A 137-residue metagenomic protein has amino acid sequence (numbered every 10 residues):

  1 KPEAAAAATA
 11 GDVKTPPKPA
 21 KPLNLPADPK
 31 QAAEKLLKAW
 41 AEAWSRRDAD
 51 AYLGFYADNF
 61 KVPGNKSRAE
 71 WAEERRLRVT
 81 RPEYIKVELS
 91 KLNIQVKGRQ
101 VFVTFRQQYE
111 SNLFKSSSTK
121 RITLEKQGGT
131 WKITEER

Functional and structural regions predicted by a protein language model:
P2-R46, D50, G54: Short, low-complexity N-terminal intrinsically disordered segments enriched in polar/charged residues
L23, F55-R68: A short gly/proline-enriched turn/hairpin at secondary-structure junctions
N24-A33, A41-W44, P63, N93 (+3 more regions): Extracytoplasmic/periplasmic, Sec-exported soluble proteins
W40, Y52-L53, F60, W71 (+2 more regions): Hydrophobic pocket/interface hotspot
N59, L89-N93, E135: Extracellular/lumenal ectodomain signal focusing on beta-strand-rich modules and carbohydrate-recognition contexts
N59-K61, Y109-S111, T130: Solvent-exposed loop/turn segments at secondary-structure junctions within structured extracellular/periplasmic domains
E73-S117: Surface-exposed, charged secondary-structure patches
F102, S117-R137: Short beta-strand edge/turn micro-motifs at domain boundaries
